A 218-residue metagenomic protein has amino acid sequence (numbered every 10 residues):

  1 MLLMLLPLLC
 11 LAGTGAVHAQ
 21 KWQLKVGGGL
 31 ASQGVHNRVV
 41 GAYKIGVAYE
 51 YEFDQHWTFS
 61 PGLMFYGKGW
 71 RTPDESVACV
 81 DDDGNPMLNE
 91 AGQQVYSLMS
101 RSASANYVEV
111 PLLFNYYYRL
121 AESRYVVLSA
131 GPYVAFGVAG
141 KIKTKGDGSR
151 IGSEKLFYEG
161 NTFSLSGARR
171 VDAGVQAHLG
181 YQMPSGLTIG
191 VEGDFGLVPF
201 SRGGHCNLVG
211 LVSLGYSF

Functional and structural regions predicted by a protein language model:
M1-L24, L214, F218: Bacterial Sec-dependent N-terminal signal peptides
W22, H56-F59, V126, S185-V191: Repeated loop/turn-to-beta-strand initiation elements of outer-membrane beta-barrel proteins
G28-G34, F65-G69, E109, Y118 (+3 more regions): Transmembrane beta-strands of outer-membrane beta-barrel pores
Q33-R38, K68-Y107, G137-D172, Q176: Extracellular/periplasm-exposed beta-strand and loop segments of Gram-negative cell-envelope proteins, dominated by
V40-I45, T58, Y107-P111, Y125-V127 (+2 more regions): Transmembrane beta-barrel architecture of outer-membrane proteins
G46-A48, P111-N115, H178, S213-G215: Outer-membrane beta-barrel architecture
E52-D54, R119-S123, P184-G186: Outer-membrane beta-barrel channels and translocator barrels
Y181, C206-F218: Outer-membrane beta-barrel "beta-signal"
